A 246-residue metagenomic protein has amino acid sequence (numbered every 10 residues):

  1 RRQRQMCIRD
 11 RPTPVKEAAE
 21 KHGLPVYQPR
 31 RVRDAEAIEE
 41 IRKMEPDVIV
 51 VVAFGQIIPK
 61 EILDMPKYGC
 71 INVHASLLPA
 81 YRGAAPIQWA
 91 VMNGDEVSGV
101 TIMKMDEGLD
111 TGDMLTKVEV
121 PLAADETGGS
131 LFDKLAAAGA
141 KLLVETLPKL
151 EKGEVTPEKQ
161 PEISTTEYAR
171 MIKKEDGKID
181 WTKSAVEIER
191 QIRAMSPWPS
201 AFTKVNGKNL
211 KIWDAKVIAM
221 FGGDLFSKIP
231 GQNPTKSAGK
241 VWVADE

Functional and structural regions predicted by a protein language model:
R1-Q5, R9-P199: One-carbon transfer enzymes
T182-E246: An anion-binding loop in the catalytic cleft
